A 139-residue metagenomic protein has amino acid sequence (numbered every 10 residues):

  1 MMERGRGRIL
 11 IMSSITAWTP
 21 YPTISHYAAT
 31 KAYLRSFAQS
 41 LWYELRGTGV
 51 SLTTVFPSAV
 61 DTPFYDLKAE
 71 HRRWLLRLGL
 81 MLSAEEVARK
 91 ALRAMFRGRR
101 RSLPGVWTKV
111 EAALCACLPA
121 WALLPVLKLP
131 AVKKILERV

Functional and structural regions predicted by a protein language model:
M1, T19, S40-V50: Active-site-adjacent segment of SDR/Rossmann-fold oxidoreductases
M1-M2, M95: Methionine-biased hydrophobic packing positions in alpha-helices, especially within tandem helical repeat solenoids
I11: Rossmann-fold scaffold of SDR-type NAD(P)-dependent oxidoreductases
S14: Residue(s) in the substrate-gating loop at a strand-loop-helix junction that position the organic substrate next
Y21-S25: Active-site loop immediately N-terminal to the catalytic Tyr-X3-Lys motif of short-chain dehydrogenase/reductase
T30: Active-site helix of classical SDR
Y43-V106, I135: SDR active-site lid
R99-V132: A transmembrane-helix-recognition feature enriched in membrane-embedded lipid enzymes and envelope glyco-/phospholipid
